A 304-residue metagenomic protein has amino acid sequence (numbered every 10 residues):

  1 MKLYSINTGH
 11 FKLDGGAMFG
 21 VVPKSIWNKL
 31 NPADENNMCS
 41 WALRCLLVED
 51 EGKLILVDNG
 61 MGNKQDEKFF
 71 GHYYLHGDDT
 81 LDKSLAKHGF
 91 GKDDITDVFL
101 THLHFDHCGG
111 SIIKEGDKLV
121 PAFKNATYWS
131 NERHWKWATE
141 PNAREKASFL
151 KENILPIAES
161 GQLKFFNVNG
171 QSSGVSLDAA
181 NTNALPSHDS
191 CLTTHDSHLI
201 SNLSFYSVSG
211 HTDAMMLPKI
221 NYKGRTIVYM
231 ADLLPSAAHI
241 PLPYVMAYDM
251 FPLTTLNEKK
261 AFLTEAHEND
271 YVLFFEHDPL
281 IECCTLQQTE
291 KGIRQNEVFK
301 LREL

Functional and structural regions predicted by a protein language model:
M1-L56, M61-Q65, F69-H72, N169-G170 (+3 more regions): Zn-dependent metallo-beta-lactamase
V22, E67-K68, L233-D249, E290-V298: Active-site gating loops and adjacent loop-to-helix segments of metal-dependent hydrolytic enzymes
L43-E51, S84-G89, K118-V120, L217-V228: Short amphipathic alpha-helices and their capping/turn segments at secondary-structure boundaries
I55-V57, F99, Y128, I227-Y229 (+1 more regions): Residue-level marker for buried hydrophobic side chains located in beta-strands that build the well-ordered beta-sheet
G62-N63, Y73, H134-W137, P141-K146 (+4 more regions): Metallo-beta-lactamase
H76-D79, S84-F90, D94, A122-S187 (+2 more regions): Metallo-beta-lactamase
I95-D106: Metallo-beta-lactamase
C108-K118, T285-L286: Metal-dependent catalytic neighborhoods of phosphoester/phosphodiester hydrolases
